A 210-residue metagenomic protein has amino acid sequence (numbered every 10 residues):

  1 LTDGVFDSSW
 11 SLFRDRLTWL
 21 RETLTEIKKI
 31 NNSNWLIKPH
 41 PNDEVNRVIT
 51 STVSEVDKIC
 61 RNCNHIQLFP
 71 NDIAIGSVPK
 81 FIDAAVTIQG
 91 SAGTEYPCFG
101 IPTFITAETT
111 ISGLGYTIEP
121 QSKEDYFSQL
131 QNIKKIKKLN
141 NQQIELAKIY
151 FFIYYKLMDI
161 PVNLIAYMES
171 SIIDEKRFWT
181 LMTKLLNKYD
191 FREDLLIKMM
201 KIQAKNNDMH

Functional and structural regions predicted by a protein language model:
L1-D57: Conserved catalytic-core segment of nucleotide-activated headgroup transferases in glycan assembly
L1-F6, N42-R47, I75-V78, G93-E95 (+2 more regions): Flexible loop/turn segments at secondary-structure boundaries
E22, E26-I30, I59, F81 (+3 more regions): Generic, well-ordered alpha-helical scaffold segments in large soluble proteins
V53-F69: Nucleotide-activated donor-binding/catalytic signature segment of Leloir-type glycosyltransferases, i.e., the conserved
I66-P70, T117-Q129: Short acidic-hydrophobic, aromatic-tinged amphipathic segments that line or gate anion-handling sites
N71-I118: A donor-sugar binding/catalytic signature common to diverse glycosyltransferases and related nucleotide-sugar
E124-H210: C-terminal amphipathic helix plus adjacent low-complexity, charged tail appended to glycosyltransferase catalytic
